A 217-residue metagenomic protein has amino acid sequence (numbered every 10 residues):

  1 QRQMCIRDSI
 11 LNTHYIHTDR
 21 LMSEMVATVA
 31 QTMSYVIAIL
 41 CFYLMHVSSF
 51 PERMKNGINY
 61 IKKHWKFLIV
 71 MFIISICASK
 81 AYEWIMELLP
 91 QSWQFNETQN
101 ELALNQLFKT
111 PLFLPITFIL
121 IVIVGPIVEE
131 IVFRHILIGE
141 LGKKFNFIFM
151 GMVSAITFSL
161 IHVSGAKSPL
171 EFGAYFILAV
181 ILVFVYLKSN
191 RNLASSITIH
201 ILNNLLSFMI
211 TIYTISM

Functional and structural regions predicted by a protein language model:
R2-I6: Short, small-residue-biased leader/transition segments that mark boundaries at the very start of proteins
R7-A30, T211-M217: Juxtamembrane/transmembrane-helix boundary motifs at the membrane-water interface
I16-E24, P51-G125: Juxtamembrane helix-loop-helix connectors linking adjacent transmembrane helices in multi-pass membrane enzymes
E24-S48: Functionally critical transmembrane alpha-helices in membrane proteins and complexes, commonly lining
V36-L40, S75-E83, V180-V183: Alpha-helical transmembrane segments
F42-E52, V185-S189: Structural signal for the C-terminal ends of transmembrane alpha-helices and the immediately following loop
K80, K109-M217: Transmembrane helix-loop-helix hairpins at the membrane interface of multi-pass integral membrane proteins
